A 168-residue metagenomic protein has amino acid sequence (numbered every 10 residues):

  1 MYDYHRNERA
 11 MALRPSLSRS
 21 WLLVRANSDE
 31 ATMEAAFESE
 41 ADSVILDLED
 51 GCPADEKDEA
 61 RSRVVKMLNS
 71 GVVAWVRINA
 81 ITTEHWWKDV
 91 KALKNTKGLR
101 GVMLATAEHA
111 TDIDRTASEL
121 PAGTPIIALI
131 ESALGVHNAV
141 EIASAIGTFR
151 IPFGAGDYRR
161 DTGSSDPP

Functional and structural regions predicted by a protein language model:
Y2-P168: Conserved alpha/beta-domain cores
